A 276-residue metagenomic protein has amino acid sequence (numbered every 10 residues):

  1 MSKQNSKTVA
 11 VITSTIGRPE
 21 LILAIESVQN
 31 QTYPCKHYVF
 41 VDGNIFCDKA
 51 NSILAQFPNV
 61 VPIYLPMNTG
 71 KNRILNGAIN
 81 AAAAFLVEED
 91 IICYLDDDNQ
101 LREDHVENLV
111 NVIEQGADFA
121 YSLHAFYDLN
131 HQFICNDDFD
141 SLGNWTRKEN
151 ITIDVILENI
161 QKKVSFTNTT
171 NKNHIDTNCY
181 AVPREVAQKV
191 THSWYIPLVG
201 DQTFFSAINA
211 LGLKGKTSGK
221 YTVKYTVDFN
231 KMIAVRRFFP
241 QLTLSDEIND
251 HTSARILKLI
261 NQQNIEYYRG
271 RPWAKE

Functional and structural regions predicted by a protein language model:
M1-S27: N-proximal low-complexity "stem/linker" segments adjacent to membrane-targeting elements
E26-C35: Short, acidic, metal-binding catalytic loop of nucleotide-sugar glycosyltransferases
C35-F46, I63-M67: Short beta-strand/loop segment that forms part of the nucleotide-sugar
K49-N51, Q56-L86: Active-site-proximal specificity loops/subdomain of glycosyltransferases
E89-Q100: Short beta-strand-to-loop acidic/aromatic patch adjacent to the donor-nucleotide binding site
N99-V112: Acidic donor-binding/catalytic loop of UDP-sugar-dependent glycosyltransferases, especially processive GT2
N108, Q115-S193: Conserved catalytic core of nucleotide-sugar-dependent glycosyltransferases
I196-F204: Acidic donor-binding loop at a coil-to-helix junction in glycosyltransferase catalytic cores that engages
